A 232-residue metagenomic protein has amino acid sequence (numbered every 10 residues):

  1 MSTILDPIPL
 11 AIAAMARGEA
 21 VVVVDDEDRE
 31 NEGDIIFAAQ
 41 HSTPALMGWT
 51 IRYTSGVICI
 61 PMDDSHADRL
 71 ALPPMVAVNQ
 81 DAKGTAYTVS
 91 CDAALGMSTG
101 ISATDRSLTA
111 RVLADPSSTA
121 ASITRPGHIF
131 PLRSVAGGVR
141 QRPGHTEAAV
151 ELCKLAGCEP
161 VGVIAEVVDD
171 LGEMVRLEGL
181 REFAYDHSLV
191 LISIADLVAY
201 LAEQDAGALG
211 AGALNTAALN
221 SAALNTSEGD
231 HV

Functional and structural regions predicted by a protein language model:
M1-V232: Catalytic domains of riboflavin
